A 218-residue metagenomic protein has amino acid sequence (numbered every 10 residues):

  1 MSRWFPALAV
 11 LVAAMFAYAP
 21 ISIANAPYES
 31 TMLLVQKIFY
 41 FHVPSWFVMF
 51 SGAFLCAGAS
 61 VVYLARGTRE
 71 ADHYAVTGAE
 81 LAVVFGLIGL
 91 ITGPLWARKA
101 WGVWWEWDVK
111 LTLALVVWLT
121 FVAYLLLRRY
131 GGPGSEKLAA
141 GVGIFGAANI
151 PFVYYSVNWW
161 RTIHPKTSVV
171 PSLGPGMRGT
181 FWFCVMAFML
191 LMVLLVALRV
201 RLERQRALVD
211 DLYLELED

Functional and structural regions predicted by a protein language model:
M1-D218: Polytopic transmembrane helical bundles with strong interfacial aromatic enrichment
